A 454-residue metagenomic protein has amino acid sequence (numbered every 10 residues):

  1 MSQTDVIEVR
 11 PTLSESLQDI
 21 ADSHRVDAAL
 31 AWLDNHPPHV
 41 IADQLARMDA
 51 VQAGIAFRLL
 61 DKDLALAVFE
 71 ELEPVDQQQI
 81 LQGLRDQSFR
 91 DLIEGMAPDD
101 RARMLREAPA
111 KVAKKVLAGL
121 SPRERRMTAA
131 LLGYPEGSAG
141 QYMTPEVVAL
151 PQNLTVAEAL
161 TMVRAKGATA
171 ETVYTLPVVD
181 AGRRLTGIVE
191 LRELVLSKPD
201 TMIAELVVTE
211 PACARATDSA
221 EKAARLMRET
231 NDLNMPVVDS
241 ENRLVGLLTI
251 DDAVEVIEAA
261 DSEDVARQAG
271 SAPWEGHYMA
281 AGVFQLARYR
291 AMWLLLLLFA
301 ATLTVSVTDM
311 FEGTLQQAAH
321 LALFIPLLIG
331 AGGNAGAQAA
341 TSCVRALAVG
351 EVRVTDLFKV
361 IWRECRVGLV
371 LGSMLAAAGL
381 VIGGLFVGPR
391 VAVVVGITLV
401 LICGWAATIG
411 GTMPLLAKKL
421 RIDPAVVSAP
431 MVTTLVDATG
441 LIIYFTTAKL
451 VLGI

Functional and structural regions predicted by a protein language model:
M1-A272: Hydrophobic packing positions in regular secondary-structure scaffolds
P38, W293-A301, F324, L328 (+13 more regions): Alpha-helical transmembrane segments in multi-pass membrane proteins
D252-L286, A337-I361, L415-R421, V426: Non-transmembrane, extramembrane segments of multi-pass ion/lipid transporters
R267-G313: Helix-loop-helix hairpins and the membrane-proximal interhelical loops of multi-pass alpha-helical transport proteins
G276-L296, V354-S373, A392-G396: Soluble-to-membrane junctions at the N-terminal ends of transmembrane alpha-helices in multi-pass ion-transporting
V307, H320-A339: Hydrophobic, small-residue-rich transmembrane alpha-helices and their short perimembrane loops in multi-pass membrane
M310-I325, F386-I397: Membrane-water interface of transmembrane alpha-helices in multipass transporters/channels
A340, K418, G440-L452: Membrane-helix cytosolic exit motif
